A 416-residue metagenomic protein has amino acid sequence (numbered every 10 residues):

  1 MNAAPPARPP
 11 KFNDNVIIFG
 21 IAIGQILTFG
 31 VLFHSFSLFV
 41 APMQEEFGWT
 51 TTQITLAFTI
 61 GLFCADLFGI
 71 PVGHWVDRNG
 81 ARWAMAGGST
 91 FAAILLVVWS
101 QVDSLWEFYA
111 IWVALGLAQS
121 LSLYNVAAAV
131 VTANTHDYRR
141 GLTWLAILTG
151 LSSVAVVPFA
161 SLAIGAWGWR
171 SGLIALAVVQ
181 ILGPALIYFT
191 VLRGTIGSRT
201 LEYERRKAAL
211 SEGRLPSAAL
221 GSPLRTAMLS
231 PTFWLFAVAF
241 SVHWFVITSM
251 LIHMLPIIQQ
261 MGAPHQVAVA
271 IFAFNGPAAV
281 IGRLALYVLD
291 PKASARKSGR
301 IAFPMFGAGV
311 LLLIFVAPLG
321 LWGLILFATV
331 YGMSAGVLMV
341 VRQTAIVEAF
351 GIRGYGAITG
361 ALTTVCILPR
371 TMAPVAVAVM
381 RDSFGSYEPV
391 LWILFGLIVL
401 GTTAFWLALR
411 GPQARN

Functional and structural regions predicted by a protein language model:
V16-T51, F68-G69, V157, M250-L255 (+1 more regions): Extracytoplasmic
I26, L95, W106-S122, A146 (+2 more regions): Hydrophobic core of transmembrane alpha-helices in multi-pass small-molecule transporters, especially MFS/SLC-type
F33-V40, R225-I281, A373: Extracytoplasmic gate region of multi-pass secondary transporters
L67-L105: Conserved MFS/SLC helix-loop-helix module at the cytosolic interface between two early adjacent transmembrane helices
F68-G80, G282-A295, R381: Helix-to-loop junctions at the C-terminal end of transmembrane segments in multipass secondary transporters
W112-I147, G351: Cytoplasmic helix-loop-helix junction between adjacent transmembrane helices in 12-TM secondary transporters
L173-T190, P389-W406: Symmetry-related core transmembrane helices of the 12-TM Major Facilitator Superfamily/SLC fold
A273-N275, A285, S294-A345: C-terminal transmembrane helical hairpin of 12-TM major facilitator-type secondary transporters
